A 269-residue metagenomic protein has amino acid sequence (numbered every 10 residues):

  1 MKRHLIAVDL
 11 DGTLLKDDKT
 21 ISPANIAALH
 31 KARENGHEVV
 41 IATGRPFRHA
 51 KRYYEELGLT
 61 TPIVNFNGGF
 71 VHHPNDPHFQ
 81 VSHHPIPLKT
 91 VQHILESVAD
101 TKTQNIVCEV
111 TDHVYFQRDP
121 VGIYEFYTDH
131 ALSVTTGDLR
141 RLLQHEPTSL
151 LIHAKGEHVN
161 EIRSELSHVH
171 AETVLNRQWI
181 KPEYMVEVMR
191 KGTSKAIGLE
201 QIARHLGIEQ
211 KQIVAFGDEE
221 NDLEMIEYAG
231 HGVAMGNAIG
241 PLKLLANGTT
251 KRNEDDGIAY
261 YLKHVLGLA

Functional and structural regions predicted by a protein language model:
M1-L5, S22, V188-A269: Mg2+-dependent phosphoryl-transfer enzymes with acidic/Ser/Thr/Gly-rich catalytic loops
R3-D18: Asp-based phosphoryl-transfer active-site loop
T20-I123: Active-site phosphate-binding/coordination module
G36-V40, T60-T61, T148-S149, K211-Q212 (+2 more regions): Short active-site oxyanion
A50-Y54, I162, L166, I226 (+2 more regions): Hydrophobic packing residues within well-ordered alpha-helices of enzyme cores
L57-L59, N67, H168-H170, Y228-A229 (+1 more regions): Short, structured coil segments at secondary-structure junctions
T60-F66, E172-L175, G232-G236, T250: Short hydrophobic/aromatic-enriched beta-strand-loop microsegments
T101-N105, E109-F216, E220: Conserved acidic, metal-coordinating active-site core of Asp-based, Mg2+-dependent phosphoryl-transfer enzymes
